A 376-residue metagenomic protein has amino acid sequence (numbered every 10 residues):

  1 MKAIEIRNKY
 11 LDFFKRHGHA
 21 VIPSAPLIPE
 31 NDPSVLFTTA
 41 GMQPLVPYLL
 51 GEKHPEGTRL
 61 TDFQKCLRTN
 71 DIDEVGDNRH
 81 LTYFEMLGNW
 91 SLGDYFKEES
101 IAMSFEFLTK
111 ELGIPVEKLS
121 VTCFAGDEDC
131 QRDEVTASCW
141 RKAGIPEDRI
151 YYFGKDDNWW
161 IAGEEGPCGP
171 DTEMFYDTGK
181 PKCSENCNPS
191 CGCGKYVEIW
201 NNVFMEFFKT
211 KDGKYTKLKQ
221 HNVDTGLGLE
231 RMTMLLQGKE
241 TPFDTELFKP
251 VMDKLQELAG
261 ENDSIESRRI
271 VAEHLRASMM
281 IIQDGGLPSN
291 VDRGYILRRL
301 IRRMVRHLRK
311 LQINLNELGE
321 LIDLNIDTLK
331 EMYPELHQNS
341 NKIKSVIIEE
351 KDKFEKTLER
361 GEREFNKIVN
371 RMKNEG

Functional and structural regions predicted by a protein language model:
M1-R298, R302-Q312, M372: Alpha-helical segments
E117-L119, F124, D129-R132, S289 (+2 more regions): Extended, well-ordered alpha-helical scaffold/bundle regions in very large, multi-domain proteins
E359-K367: C-terminal accessory/binding modules appended to enzymatic or scaffolding proteins
V369-G376: Short, intrinsically disordered, charge-balanced linker/junction segments flanking boundaries in proteins
